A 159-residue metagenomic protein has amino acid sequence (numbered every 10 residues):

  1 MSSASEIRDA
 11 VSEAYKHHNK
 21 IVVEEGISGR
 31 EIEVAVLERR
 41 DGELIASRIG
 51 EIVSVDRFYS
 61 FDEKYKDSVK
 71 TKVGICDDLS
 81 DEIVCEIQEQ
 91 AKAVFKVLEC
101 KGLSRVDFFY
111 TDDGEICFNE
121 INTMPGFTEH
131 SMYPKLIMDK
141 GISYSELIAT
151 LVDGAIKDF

Functional and structural regions predicted by a protein language model:
M1-R30, R40-D41: Active-site nucleotide/adenylate-binding loops and adjacent lid/helix of ATP-dependent enzymes
V11-K20, Y65-T111: A long amphipathic alpha-helix within ATP-dependent nucleotide-binding catalytic cores
E25, V36, F95-F127, I137: Conserved metal-phosphate-binding beta-hairpin within the catalytic cores of diverse ATP-dependent phosphoryl-transfer
G26-A91: Oxyanion-binding "anion nests"
V84, G141-I148: Short, charged, low-complexity patches
N122-Y144, I156: Flexible, glycine-rich terminal cap/loop adjacent to redox cofactors in electron-transfer oxidoreductases
L147-F159: Cysteine/selenocysteine-centered motifs that mediate thiol-based redox chemistry or coordinate metal-sulfur cofactors
